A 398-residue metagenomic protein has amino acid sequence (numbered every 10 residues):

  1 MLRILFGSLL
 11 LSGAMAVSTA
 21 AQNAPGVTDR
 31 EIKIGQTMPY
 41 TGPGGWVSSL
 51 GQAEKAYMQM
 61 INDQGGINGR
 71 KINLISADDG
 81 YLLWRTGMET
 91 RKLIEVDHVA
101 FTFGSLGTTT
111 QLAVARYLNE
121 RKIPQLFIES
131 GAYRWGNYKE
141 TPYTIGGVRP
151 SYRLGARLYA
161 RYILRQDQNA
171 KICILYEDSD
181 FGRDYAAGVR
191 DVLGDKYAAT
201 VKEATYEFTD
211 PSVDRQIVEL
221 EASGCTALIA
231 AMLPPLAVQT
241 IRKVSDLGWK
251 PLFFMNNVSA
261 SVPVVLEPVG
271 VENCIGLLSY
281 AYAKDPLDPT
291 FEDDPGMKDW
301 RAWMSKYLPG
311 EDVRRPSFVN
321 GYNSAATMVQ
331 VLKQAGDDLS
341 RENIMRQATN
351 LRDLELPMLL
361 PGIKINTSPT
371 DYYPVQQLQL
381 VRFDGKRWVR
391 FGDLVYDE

Functional and structural regions predicted by a protein language model:
M1-K33, D397-E398: Short, low-complexity disordered leader/linker segments with a strong preference for bacterial N-terminal type II
N23, E31, W46-Q52, D63-N137 (+2 more regions): Beta-alpha junction/loop-to-helix N-cap segments that form part of ligand/metal-binding clefts
A24-E31, G35-K55, A77-W84, L106-G107 (+4 more regions): Extracytoplasmic "Venus flytrap"
I67-D78, D97-A100, Y197-T205, G224-A227 (+2 more regions): A local structural motif
T86, G147-K171, P211-D214, A237 (+2 more regions): Hydrophobic alpha-helical segments within soluble ligand-binding/sensing domains
V99-A204, F253-S279: Extracytoplasmic ligand/sensor domains, especially the bilobed periplasmic-binding protein
R149, V244-N320, L394-D397: Extracellular/periplasmic periplasmic-binding protein-like sensory domains
K306, G310-V319, V329-W388: Segments of small-molecule ligand-sensing domains
